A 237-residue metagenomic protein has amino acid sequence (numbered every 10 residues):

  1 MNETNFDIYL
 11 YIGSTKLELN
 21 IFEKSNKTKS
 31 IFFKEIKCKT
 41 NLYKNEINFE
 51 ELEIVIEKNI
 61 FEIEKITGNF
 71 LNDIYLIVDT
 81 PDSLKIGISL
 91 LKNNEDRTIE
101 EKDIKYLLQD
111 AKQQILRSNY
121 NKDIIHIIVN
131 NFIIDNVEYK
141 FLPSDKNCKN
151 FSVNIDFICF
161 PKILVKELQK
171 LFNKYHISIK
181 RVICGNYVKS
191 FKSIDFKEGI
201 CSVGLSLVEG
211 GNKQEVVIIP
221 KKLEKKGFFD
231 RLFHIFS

Functional and structural regions predicted by a protein language model:
M1-K16, N20, K24-S30, I36-D73 (+1 more regions): Nucleotide/phosphate-binding catalytic cleft detector across ATP-hydrolyzing and phosphate-transferring enzymes
